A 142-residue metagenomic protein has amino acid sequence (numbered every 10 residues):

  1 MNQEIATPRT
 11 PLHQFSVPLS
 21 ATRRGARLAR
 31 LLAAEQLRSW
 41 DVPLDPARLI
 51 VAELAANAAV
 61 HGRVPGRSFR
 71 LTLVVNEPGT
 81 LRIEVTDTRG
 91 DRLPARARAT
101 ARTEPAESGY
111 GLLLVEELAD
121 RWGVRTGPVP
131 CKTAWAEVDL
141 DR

Functional and structural regions predicted by a protein language model:
M1-P46: Bergerat-fold GHKL ATPase/HATPase_c domain
M1-S16, A59-R142: Conserved beta-strand-loop-beta-strand hairpin that lines the nucleotide-binding pocket of ATP/GTP-utilizing enzymes
F15, R38-P43, I50-L54, R102-E107: A generic short-segment signal for beta-strand/edge and adjacent turn/coil regions
L19, R23, L31, A52 (+2 more regions): Generic hydrophobic-segment detector
R27-R30, A34, R48, A52 (+3 more regions): Conserved terminal C-lobe alpha helix of the protein kinase catalytic domain
A34, R38, A56-V60, G123: Short amphipathic alpha-helical interface segments enriched in basic and hydrophobic/aromatic residues, used as
L44-G66: Conserved ATP-binding N-box helix of the HATPase_c
